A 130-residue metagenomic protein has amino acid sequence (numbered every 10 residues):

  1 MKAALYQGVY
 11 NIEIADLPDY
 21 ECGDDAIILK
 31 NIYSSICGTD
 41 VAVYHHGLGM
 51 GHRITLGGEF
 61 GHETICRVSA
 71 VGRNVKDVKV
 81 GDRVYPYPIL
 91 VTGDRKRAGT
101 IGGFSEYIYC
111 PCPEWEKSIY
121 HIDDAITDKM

Functional and structural regions predicted by a protein language model:
K2, E13-D16, K30, R67: Residues located in well-ordered beta-strands
V9-I14, G49-M50: Short gly/ser/thr-rich secondary-structure transition/capping motifs
Y20-S34, L48-V91, T100-G102, E114: Glycine-rich beta-strand-centered segment in the early N-terminal region that forms part of a ligand/cofactor-binding
C37: Short cysteine clusters
D40: Active-site phosphate-binding/coordination module
V91-M130: NAD(P)H dinucleotide-binding glycine-rich loop of Rossmann-like/cofactor-binding domains, especially the beta1-alpha1
